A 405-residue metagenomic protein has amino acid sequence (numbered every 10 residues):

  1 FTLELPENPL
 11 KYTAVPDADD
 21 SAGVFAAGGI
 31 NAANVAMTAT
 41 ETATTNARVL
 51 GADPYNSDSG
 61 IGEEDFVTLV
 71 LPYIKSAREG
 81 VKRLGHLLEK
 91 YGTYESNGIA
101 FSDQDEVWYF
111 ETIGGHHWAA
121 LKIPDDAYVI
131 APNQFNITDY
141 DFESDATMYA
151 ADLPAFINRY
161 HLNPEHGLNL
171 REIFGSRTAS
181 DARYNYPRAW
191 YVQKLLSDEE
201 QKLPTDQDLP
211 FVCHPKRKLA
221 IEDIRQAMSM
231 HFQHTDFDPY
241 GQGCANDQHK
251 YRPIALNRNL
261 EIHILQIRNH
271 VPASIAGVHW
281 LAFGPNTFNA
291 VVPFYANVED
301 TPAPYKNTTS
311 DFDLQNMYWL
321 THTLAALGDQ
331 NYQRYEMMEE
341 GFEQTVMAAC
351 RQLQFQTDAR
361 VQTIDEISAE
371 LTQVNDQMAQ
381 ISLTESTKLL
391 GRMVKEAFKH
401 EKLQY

Functional and structural regions predicted by a protein language model:
F1-G62, R83-V212, K216: A contiguous strand-loop segment
V67-Y73: Short, well-ordered beta-strand elements within core beta-sheets of diverse protein domains
Y73-E79: Short, charged, surface-exposed loops that flank catalytic or proteolytic processing sites
G80-E89, I224-M228, S368-L371: Short, well-structured alpha-helical segments that form the helix of a local strand-helix-strand
N185, A189-Q248, R252-N257, Q344-Q352 (+1 more regions): Accessory, solvent-exposed terminal regions and/or long lumenal/extracellular loops of proteins
F237-Q362: Substrate-recognition/cap regions that form aromatic- and gly/pro-loop-enriched pockets for small-molecule ligands
M338-Y405: Histidine-centered catalytic/metal-binding microenvironments
